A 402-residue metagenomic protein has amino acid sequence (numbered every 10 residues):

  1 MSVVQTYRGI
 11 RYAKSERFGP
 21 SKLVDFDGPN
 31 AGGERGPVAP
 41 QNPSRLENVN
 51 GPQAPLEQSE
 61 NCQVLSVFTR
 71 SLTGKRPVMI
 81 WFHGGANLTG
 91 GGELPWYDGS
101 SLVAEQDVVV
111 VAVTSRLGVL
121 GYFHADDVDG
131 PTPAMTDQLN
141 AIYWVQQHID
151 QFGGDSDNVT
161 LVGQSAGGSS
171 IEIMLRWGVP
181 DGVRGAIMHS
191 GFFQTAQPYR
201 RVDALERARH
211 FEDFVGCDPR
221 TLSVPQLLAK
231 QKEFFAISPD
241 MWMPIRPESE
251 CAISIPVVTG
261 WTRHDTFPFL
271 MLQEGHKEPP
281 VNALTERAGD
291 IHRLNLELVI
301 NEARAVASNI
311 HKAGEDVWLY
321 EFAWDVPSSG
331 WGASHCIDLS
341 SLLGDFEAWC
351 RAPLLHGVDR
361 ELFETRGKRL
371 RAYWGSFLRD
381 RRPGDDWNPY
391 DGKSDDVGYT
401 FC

Functional and structural regions predicted by a protein language model:
M1-D129, A352-L370, S376-D385: Non-catalytic accessory segments of hydrolases
G51-Q53, Q147, P180, R184-K277 (+1 more regions): Substrate-access "cap/lid" subdomains that shape and gate the entrance to catalytic or ligand-binding pockets
C62, V128-Q151: Alpha/beta-hydrolase active-site loop
P77, V145, F152-S165: Alpha/beta-hydrolase fold nucleophile elbow
V78-W81, V109-V113, N158-V162, R184-M188 (+2 more regions): Structural recognition of the beta-strand scaffold that forms the well-ordered cores of secreted hydrolase catalytic
G84, P133-D137, V162-S170: Active-site loop->helix "elbow" adjoining a glycine-rich segment at hydrolase catalytic centers
G168-P180: Short glycine-enriched nucleophile-adjacent loop and the immediately C-terminal alpha-helix near the catalytic center
M271, K312-C402: Mobile gating loops/cap/lid regions near enzyme active sites that modulate substrate access
